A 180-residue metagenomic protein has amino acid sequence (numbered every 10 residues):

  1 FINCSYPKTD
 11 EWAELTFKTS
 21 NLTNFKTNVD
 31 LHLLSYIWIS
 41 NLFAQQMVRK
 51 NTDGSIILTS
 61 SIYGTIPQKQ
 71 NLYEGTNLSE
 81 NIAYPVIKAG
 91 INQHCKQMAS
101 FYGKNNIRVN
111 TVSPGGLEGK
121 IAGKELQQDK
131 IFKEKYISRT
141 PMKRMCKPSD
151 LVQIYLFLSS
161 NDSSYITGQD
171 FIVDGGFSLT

Functional and structural regions predicted by a protein language model:
C4-W12, G176: Conserved NAD(P)H cofactor-binding loop of Rossmann-fold oxidoreductase domains
Y6-T9, K18-N24, V48, I57-G90 (+2 more regions): Catalytic loop of short-chain dehydrogenase/reductase
L15, K69-E74, K104, P114-T140: A glycine/serine/threonine-rich, flexible loop-to-helix segment that serves as the NAD(P) cofactor-binding "lid"
S40-N41, K96: A short, exposed helix-loop element centered on a Lys and neighboring polar residues
G103, R108, I166-G168: Short, small/polar-rich loop/turn modules that mediate ligand/substrate recognition or access, typified
T140-L151, D162: A conserved structural motif in NAD(P)-dependent oxidoreductases
L156, T167-T180: Short C-terminal tail/terminal secondary-structure segment of NAD(P)H-dependent dehydrogenase/reductase domains
